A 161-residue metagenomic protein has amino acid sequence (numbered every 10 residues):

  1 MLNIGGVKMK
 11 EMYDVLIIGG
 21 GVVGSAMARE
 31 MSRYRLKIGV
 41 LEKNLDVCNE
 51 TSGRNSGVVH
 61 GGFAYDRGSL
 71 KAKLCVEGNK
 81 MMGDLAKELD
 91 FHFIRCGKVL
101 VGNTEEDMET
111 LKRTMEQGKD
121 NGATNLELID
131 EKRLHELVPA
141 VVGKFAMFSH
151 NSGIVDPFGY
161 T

Functional and structural regions predicted by a protein language model:
M1-K8: Short, Lys/Arg-enriched N-terminal segments with co-localized hydrophobic residues within the first ~10-30 amino acids
Y13-V40: N-terminal Rossmann-like FAD-binding beta1-loop-alpha1 element of flavoenzymes
G21, N44, G62: Proline-glycine-enriched beta-turn/loop adjacent to the NAD(P) cofactor-binding site in Rossmann-like oxidoreductases
S32-R54: Glycine-rich FAD pyrophosphate-binding loop
N49, A72, V76, K80 (+2 more regions): Electropositive phosphate-/nucleotide-binding environments in soluble metabolic enzymes
G57-R133, L137, G143: Dinucleotide-binding Rossmann-like beta1-alpha1 core, especially the glycine-rich loop that anchors the ADP
M147-T161: Helical element adjacent to the flavin cofactor pocket in flavoenzyme catalytic cores
